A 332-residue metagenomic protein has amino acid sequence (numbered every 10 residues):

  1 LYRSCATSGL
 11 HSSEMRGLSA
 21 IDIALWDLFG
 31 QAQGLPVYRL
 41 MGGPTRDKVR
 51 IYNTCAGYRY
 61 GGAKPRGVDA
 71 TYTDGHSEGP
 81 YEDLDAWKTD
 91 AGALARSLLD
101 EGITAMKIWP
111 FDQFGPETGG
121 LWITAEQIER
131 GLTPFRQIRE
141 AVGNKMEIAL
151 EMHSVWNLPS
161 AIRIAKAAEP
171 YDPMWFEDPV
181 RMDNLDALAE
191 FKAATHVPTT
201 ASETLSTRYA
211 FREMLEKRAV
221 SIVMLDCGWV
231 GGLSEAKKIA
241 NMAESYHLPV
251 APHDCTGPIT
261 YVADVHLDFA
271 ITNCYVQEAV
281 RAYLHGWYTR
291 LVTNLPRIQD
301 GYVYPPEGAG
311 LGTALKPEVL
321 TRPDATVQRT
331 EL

Functional and structural regions predicted by a protein language model:
L1-A149, V155, P159-I162, K166-P170 (+1 more regions): N-terminal capping/lid subdomain adjacent to the active-site entrance of alpha/beta enzymes
L10, K166, D172-W175, R181-Y302 (+1 more regions): Shared catalytic-loop signature of beta/alpha-barrel
S19, W87, Q127, N157 (+4 more regions): Charged, low-complexity surface patches
I23, L28, I108, M152 (+4 more regions): Generic detector of well-ordered alpha-helical packing
